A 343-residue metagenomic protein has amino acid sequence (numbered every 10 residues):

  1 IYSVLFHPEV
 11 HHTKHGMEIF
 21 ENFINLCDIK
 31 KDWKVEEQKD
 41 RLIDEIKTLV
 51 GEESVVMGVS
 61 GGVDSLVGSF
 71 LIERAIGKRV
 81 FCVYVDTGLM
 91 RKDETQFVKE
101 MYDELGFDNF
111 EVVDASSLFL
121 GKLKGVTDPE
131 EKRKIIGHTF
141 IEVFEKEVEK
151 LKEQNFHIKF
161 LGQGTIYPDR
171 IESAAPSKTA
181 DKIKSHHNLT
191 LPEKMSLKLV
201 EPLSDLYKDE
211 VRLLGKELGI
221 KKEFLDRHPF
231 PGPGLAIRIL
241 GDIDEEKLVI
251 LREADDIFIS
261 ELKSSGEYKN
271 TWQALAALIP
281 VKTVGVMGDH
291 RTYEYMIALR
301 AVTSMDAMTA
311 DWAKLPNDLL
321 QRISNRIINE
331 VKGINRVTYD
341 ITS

Functional and structural regions predicted by a protein language model:
I1-K159, A174-S343: RNA-binding accessory domains that recognize and position tRNA/RNA substrates
Q163-T165: Extended catalytic-interface subdomain
R170-E172: Glycine/Thr-rich phosphate-binding loops of Rossmann-like dinucleotide-binding domains
